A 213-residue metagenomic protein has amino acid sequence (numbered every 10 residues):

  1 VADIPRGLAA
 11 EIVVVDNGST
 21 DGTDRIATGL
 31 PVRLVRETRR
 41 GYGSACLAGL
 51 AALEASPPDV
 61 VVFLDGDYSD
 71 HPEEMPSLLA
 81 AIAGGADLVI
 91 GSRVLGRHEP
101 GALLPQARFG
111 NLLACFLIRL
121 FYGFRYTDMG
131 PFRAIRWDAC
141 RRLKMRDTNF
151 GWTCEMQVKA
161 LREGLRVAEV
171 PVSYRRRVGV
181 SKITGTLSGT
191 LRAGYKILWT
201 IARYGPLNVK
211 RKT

Functional and structural regions predicted by a protein language model:
V1, A9-G18: Short beta-strand/loop segment that forms part of the nucleotide-sugar
V13, D24-S56: Conserved donor nucleotide-binding strand/loop of the catalytic core
D16-D24, Y68: A conserved acidic beta->alpha catalytic loop
T23, E73-M75, M156: Acidic donor-diphosphate engagement hotspot in glycosyltransferases and nucleotidyltransferases that stabilizes
P31, V209-T213: Short, basic, low-complexity termini and linkers enriched in Ser/Thr/Gly/Pro that act as targeting/leader peptides
E37-A52, P72-F150, R177-R192, L198 (+1 more regions): Acceptor/aglycone-binding surface of glycosyltransferases and processive sugar-polymer synthases
P57-S69: Short beta-strand-to-loop acidic/aromatic patch adjacent to the donor-nucleotide binding site
F124, R146-T148, V158-R175: Catalytic donor-sugar/metal-binding loop of nucleotide-sugar-dependent glycosyltransferases
